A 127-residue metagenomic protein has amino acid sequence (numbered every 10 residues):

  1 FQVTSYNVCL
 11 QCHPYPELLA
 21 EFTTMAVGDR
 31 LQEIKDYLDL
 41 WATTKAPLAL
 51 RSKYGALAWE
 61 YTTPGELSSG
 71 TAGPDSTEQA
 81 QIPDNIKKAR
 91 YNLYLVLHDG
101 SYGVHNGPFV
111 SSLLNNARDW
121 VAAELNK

Functional and structural regions predicted by a protein language model:
F1-K127: C-type cytochrome heme-c attachment and multiheme electron-transfer modules
